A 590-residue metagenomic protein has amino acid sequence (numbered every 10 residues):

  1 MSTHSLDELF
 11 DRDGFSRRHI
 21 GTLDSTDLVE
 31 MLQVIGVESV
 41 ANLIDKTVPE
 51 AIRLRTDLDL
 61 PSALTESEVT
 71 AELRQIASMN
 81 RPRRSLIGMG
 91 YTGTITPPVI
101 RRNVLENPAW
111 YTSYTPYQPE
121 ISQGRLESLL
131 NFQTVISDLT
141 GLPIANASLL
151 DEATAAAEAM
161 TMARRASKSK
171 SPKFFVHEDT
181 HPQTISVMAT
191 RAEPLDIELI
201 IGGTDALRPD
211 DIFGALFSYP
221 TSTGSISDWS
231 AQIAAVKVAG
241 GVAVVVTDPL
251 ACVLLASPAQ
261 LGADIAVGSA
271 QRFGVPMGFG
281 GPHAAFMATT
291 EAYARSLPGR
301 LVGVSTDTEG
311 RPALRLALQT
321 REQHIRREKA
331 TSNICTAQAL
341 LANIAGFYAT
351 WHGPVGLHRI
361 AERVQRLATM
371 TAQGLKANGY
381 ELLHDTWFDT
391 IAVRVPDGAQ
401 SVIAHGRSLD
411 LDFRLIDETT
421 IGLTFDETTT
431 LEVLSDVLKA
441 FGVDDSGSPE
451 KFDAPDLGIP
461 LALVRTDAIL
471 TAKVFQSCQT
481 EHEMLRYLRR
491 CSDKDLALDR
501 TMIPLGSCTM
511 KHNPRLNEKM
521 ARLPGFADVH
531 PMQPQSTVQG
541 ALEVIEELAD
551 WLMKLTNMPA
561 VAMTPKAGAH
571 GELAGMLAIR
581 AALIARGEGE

Functional and structural regions predicted by a protein language model:
M1-T22: Charged, compositionally biased N-terminal leader segments and the immediate start of the first structured element
F10, N107-P119, S137-L142, K168-P172 (+8 more regions): Gly-rich Lys/Arg/Thr-decorated short loops/hinges at beta-loop-alpha junctions or inter-strand turns that position
T26, E30, D45-N131, S137 (+2 more regions): N-terminal entrance/gating region of PLP-dependent enzymes' catalytic architecture
Y117-I121, D138-A157, L552-G575: Short loop-beta-helix segment that forms the pyridoxal 5′-phosphate
T154-R315, L375, A392-P396, A404 (+2 more regions): Conserved PLP-enzyme active-site core in the AAT-like
F273-N378, L383-D385: Active-site C-terminal subdomain of aminotransferase-like
V275-A288, A292-Y293, A337-L341, L496-L516 (+1 more regions): Conserved phosphate/anionic-ligand binding catalytic regions in large, soluble enzymes, centered on
E362, N378-R407, F425-T428: Conserved PLP-binding catalytic core of the aspartate aminotransferase-like
